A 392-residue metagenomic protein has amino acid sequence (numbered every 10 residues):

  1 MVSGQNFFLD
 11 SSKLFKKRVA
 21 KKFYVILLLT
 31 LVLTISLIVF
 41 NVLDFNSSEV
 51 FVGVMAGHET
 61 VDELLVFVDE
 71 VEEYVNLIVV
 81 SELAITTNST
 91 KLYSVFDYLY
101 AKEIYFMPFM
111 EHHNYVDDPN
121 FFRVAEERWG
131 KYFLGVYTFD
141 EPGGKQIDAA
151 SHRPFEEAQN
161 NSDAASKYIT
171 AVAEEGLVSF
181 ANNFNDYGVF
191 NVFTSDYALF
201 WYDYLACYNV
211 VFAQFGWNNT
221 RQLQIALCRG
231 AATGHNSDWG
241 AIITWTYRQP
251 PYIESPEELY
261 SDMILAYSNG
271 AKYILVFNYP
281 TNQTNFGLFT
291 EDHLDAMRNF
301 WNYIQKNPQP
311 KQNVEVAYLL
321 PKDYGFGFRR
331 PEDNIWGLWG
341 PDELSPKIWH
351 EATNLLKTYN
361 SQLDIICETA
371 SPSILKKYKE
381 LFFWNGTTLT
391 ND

Functional and structural regions predicted by a protein language model:
M1-S47, V71: Secretory targeting signatures
S36-D392: Glycan-processing catalytic domains of CAZymes
